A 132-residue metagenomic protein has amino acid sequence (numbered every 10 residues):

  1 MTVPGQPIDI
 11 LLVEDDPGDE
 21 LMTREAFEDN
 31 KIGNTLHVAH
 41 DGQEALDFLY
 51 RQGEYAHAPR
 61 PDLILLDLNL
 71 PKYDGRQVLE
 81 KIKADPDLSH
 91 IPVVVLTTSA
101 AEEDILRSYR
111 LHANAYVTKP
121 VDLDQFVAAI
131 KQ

Functional and structural regions predicted by a protein language model:
M1-L12, P17-H37, Q43-L46, Y50 (+3 more regions): Non-catalytic signal-transmission and effector/linker regions of two-component phosphorelay proteins
G53-P59, K83-H90, L111: Conserved phosphotransfer cores of two-component systems
D67, T97: Active-site residues of response regulator receiver
L70-Y73, I82: Hydrophobic residue at a beta-alpha junction that N-caps the helix immediately following a catalytic beta-strand/loop
D85, T98-A100: Short, conserved "switch-loop" micro-motifs in signal-transduction and mechanochemical regulators
N114: Short, glycine/charged-rich "phosphate-handling" switch motifs in NTP-dependent and phosphotransfer domains
